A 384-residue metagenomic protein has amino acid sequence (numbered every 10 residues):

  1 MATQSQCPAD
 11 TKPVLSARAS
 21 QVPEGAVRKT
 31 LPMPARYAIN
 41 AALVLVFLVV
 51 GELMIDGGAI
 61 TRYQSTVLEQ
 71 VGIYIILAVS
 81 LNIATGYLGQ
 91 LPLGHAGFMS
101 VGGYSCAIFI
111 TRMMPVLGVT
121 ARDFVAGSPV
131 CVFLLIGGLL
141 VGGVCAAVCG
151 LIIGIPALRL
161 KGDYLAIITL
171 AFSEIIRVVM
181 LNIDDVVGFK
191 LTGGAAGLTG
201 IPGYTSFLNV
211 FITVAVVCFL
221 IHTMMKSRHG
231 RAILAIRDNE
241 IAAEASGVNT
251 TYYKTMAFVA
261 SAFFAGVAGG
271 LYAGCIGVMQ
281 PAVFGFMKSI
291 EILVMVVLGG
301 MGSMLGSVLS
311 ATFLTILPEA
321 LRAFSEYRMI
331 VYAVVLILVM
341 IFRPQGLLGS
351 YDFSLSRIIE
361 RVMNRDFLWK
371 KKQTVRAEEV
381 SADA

Functional and structural regions predicted by a protein language model:
A2-A384: Transmembrane alpha-helices and adjacent helix-loop boundaries
